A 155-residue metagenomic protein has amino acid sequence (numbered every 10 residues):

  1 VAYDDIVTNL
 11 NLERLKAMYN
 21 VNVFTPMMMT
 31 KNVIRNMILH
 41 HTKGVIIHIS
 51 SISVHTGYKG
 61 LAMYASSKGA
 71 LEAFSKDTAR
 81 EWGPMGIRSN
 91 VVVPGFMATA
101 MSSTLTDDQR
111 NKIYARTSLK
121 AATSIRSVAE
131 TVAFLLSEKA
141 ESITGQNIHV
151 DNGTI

Functional and structural regions predicted by a protein language model:
V1-K16, R35, G60-M63, M101-D107: Conserved mid-core segment of classical short-chain dehydrogenase/reductases
T8, T56-A62, P84, K120 (+1 more regions): Active-site loop immediately N-terminal to the catalytic Tyr-X3-Lys motif of short-chain dehydrogenase/reductase
T8-M28, I47, L71, Y114: Catalytic Tyr-X3-Lys loop
M27, A121-V150: C-terminal substrate-recognition "lid" of short-chain dehydrogenase/reductases
T30, S67, S75: Active-site helix of classical SDR
R35, L39, R80-P84, E141: Alpha-helical segment proximal to the catalytic Tyr-Lys
S51: Residue(s) in the substrate-gating loop at a strand-loop-helix junction that position the organic substrate next
E72-S75, W82-M97, I143-V150: Conserved Rossmann-fold SDR core element
